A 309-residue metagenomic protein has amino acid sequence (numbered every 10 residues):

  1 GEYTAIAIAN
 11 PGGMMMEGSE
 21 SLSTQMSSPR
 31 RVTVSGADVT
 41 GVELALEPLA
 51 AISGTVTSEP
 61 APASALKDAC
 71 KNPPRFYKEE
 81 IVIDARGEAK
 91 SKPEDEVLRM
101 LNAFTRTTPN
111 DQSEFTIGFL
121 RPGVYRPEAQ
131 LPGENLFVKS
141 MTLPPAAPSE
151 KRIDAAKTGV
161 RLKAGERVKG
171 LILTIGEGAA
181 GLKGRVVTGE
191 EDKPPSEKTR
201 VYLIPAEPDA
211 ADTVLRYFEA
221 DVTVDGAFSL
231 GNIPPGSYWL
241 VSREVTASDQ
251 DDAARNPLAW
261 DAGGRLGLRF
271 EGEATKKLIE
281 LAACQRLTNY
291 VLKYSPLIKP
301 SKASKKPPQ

Functional and structural regions predicted by a protein language model:
G1-Q309: Long luminal/extracellular ectodomains of secretory-pathway precursor proteins
